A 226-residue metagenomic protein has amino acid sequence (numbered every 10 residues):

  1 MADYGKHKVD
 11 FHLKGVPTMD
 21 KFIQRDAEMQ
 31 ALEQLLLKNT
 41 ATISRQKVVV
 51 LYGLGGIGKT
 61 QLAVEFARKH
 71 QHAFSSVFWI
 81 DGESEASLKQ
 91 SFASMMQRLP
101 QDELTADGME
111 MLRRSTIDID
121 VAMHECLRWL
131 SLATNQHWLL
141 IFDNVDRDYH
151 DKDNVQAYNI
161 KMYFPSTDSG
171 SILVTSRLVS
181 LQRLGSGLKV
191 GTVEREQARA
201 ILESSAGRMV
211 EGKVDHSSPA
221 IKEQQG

Functional and structural regions predicted by a protein language model:
M1-F11: A short, basic N-terminal segment
K8-V9, M19, A27-R45, G53 (+4 more regions): A conserved switch/coupling segment of P-loop NTPase cores
K59: Conserved lysine of the Walker
W79-S94: AAA+/P-loop NTPase substrate/partner-engagement loops
R98-D102: Conserved helix-turn-beta segment of the N-terminal RecA-like "Helicase ATP-binding" lobe in SF1/SF2 helicases
A106-G108: Extended, low-complexity intrinsically disordered regions enriched in serine/proline/glycine/threonine
S217-G226: A short helix-loop-helix "switch/interaction" segment in the helical subdomain of ASCE P-loop NTPases
